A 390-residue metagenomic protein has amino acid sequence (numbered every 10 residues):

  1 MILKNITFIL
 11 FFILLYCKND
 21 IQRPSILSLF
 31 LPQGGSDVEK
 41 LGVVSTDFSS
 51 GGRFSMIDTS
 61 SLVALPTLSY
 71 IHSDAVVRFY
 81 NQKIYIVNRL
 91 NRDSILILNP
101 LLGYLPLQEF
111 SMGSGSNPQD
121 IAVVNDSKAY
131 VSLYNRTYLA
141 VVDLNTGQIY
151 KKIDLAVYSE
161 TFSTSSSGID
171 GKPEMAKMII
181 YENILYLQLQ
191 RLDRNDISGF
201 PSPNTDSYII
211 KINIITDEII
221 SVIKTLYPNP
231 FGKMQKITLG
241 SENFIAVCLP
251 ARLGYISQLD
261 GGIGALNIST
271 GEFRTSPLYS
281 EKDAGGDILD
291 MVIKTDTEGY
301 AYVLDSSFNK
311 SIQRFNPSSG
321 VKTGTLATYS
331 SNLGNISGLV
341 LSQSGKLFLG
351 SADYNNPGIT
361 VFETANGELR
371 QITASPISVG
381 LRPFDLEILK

Functional and structural regions predicted by a protein language model:
L14-V43: Bacterial Sec-dependent N-terminal signal peptides
D47, L90, N135, R191-L192 (+3 more regions): Residue-level signature of beta-propeller blades and closely related beta-rich strand-turn architectures in secreted
D58-S60, N99-G103, D143-G147, N213-D217 (+3 more regions): Short loop/turn segments that connect beta-strands within beta-propeller blades
I71-N81, S116-A122, G171-K177, P228-T238 (+3 more regions): Repeated scaffold domains used in trafficking and secretory/extracellular systems, primarily beta-propellers
F110-G113, K152-D170, I219-G232, T275-G286 (+2 more regions): Surface-exposed loop and turn segments in beta-propeller and other repeat-based domains that flank or scaffold
M112-D126, S132-A140, L144, I149-I179: Asp-box/WD-like beta-propeller blade repeats and closely related beta-sheet repeat scaffolds
L187-D206, V247-D260: Short, conserved, GDST-rich strand-edge loop motifs in beta-rich repeat architectures
P201-I214, D260-I268: Beta-propeller blade signature
